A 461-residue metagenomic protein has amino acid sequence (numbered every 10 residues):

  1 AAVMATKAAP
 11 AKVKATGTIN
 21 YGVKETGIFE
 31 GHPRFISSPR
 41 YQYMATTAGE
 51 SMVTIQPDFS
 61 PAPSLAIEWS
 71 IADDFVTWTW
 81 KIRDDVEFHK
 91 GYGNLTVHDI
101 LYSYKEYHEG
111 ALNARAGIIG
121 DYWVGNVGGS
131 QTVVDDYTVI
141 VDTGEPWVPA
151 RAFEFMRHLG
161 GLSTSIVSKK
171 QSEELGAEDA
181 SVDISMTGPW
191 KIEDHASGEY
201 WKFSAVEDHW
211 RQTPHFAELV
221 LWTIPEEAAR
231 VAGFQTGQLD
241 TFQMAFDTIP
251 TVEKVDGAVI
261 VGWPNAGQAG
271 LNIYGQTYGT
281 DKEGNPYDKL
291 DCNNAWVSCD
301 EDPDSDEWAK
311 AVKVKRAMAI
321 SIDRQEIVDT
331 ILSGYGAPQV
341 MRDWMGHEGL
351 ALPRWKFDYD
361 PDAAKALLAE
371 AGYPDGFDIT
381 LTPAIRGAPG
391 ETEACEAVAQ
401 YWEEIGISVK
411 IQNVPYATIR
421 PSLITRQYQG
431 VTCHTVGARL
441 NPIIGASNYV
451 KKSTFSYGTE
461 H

Functional and structural regions predicted by a protein language model:
A1, A5-K12, T54-P57, S70 (+6 more regions): Extracytoplasmic/periplasmic ligand-capture domains
I19, P61, V76-W78, T138-V141 (+1 more regions): Hydrophobic residues embedded in beta-strands of well-ordered beta-sheets
N20-D73, K105, L112, D183-T187: N-terminal lobe/hinge region of extracytoplasmic solute-binding protein
V23, T143, G275: Flexible glycine-/small-residue-rich
V23-Y43, L65-A66, Y92-G93, P149-L162 (+4 more regions): A structural "hinge/loop" feature
P33, R83, T143-G144, V206: Surface loops and adjacent helix of pleckstrin homology
K81, D99, A116-Q171: Surface-exposed binding/hinge segments that line and control ligand-binding clefts or catalytic entry sites
K170, S333-R354: Mature extracytoplasmic/periplasmic domains
